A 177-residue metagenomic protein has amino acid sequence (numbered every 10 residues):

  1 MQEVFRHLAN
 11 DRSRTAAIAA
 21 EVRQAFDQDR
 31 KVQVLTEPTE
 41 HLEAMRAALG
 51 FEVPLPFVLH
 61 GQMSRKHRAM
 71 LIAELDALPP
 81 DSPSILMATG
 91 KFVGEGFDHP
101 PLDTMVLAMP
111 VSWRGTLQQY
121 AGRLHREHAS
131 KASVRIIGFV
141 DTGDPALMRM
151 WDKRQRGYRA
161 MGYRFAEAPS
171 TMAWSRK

Functional and structural regions predicted by a protein language model:
M1-A48: Conserved interdomain hinge at the start of the Helicase C-terminal
K31-Q33, E43-A44, V53-G94, T116: Conserved helicase ATPase core of P-loop NTP-dependent helicases/translocases
T39-H41, S64, F92-G94, P110-R114 (+2 more regions): Conserved nucleotide-binding/hydrolysis micro-motifs of P-loop NTPases
A48-E52, R123: Alpha-helical structural signal in soluble globular domains
V53-L55, P100-T104, A129-I136, M161-Y163: Short glycine-/polar-rich loops that comprise or flank the Walker A/P-loop and associated switch/sensor motifs
T104, S112-I136, W151-Q155: Conserved SF2 helicase motif VI
E127, A132, D144-K177: Helicase-associated low-complexity regulatory tails and linkers flanking the ATPase motor
